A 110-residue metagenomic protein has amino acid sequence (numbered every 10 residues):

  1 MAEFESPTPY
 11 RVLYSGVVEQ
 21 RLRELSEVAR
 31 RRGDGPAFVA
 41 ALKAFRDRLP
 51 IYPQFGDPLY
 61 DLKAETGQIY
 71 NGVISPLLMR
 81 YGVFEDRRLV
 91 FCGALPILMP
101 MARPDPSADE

Functional and structural regions predicted by a protein language model:
M1-A44, E110: Arg/Lys-rich, positively charged N-terminal/basic patches that mediate binding to nucleic acids
M1-E5, R30, I69-E110: Enriched for short, Lys/Arg-rich terminal
R32-G33, A37, D57-Y60, A64 (+1 more regions): Residue-level detector of alpha-helical recognition elements and their boundaries
A44-V73: A short, surface-exposed loop/turn module that caps and links secondary-structure elements
